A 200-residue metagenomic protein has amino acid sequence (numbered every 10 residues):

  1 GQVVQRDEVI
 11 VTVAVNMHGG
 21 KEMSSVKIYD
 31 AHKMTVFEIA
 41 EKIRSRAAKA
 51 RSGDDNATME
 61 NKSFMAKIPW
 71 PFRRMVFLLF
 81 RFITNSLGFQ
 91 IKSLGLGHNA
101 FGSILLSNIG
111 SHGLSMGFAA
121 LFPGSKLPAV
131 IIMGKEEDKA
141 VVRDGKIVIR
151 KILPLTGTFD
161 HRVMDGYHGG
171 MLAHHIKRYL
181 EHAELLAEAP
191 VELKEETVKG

Functional and structural regions predicted by a protein language model:
G1-G200: C-terminal catalytic/motor cores of large multi-domain enzyme assemblies
